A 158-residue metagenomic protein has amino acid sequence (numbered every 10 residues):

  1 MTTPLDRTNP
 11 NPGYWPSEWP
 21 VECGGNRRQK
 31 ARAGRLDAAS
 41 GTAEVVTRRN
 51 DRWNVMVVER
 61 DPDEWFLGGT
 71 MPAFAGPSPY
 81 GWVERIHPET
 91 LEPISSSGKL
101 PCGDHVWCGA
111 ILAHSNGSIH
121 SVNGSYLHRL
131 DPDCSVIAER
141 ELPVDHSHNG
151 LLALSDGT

Functional and structural regions predicted by a protein language model:
L5-G81, G103-W107: Beta-strand-rich domains and repeat architectures in extracellular enzymes and scaffolds, especially beta-propellers
S17, P62-D63, N116-G117, D156-T158: Short coil/turn segments that connect the beta-strands within blades of beta-propeller domains
G41-R49, E92-P101, V136-E141: A short beta-strand motif characteristic of beta-propeller blades
D51-V58, C102-L112, V144-S155: Repeated scaffold domains used in trafficking and secretory/extracellular systems, primarily beta-propellers
L67, H120-S121: Conserved beta-strand element within WD40/beta-propeller blades
Y80, N116, G124-Y126, D156: Surface-exposed loop/turn positions within WD40 beta-propeller blades
H87-T90, D131-S135: Short loop/turn segments that connect beta-strands within beta-propeller blades
